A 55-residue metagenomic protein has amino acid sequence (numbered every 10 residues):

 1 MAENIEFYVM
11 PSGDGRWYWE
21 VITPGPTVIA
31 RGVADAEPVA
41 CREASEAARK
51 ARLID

Functional and structural regions predicted by a protein language model:
M1-Y18, C41-K50: Short N-terminal "domain-start" leader segments that mark the transition from disordered tails or signal peptides into
A2-N4, P24-T27: Glycine-centered tight beta-turn/hairpin loop motif at sheet-sheet or coil-to-beta transitions
G25-V39, A47, I54: A short, exposed loop/beta-hairpin motif centered on an aromatic-Gly-Thr core
